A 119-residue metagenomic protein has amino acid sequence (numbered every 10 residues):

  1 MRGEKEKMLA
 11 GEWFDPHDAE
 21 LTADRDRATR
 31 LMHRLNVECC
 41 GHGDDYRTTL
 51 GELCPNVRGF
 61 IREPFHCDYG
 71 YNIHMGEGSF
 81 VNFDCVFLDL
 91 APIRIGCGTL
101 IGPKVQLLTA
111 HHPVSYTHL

Functional and structural regions predicted by a protein language model:
M1-R58: Terminal amphipathic alpha-helical/low-complexity segments used for targeting or macromolecular assembly
V57, E63, D68-Y71, G76-E77 (+4 more regions): Left-handed beta-helix
T117-H118: Conserved small/polar residues in nucleotide/adenosyl-binding loops
